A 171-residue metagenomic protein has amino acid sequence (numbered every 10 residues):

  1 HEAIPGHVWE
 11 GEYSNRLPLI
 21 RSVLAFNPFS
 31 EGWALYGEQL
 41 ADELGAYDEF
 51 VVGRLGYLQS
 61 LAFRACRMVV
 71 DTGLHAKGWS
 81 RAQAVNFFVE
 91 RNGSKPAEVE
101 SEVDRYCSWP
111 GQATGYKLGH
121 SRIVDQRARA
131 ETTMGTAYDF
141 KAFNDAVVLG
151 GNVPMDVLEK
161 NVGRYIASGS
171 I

Functional and structural regions predicted by a protein language model:
E2-I171: N-terminal maturation segment of proteins
